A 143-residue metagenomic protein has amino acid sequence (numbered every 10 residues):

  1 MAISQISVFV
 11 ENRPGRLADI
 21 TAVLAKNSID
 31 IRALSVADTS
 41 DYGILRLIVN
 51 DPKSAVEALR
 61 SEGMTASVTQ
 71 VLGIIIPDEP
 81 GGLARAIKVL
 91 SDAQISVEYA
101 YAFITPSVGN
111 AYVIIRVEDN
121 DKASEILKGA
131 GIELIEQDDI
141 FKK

Functional and structural regions predicted by a protein language model:
M1-K143: A conserved regulatory-domain signal marking ACT and ACT-like small-molecule sensing domains and adjacent regulatory
